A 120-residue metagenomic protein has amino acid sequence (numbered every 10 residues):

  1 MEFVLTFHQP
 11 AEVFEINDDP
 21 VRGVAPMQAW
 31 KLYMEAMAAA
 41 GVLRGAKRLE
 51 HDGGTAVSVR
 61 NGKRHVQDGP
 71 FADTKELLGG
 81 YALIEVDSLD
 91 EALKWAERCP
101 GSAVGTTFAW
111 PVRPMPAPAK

Functional and structural regions predicted by a protein language model:
M1-K120: Conserved, structured core segments of small domains
